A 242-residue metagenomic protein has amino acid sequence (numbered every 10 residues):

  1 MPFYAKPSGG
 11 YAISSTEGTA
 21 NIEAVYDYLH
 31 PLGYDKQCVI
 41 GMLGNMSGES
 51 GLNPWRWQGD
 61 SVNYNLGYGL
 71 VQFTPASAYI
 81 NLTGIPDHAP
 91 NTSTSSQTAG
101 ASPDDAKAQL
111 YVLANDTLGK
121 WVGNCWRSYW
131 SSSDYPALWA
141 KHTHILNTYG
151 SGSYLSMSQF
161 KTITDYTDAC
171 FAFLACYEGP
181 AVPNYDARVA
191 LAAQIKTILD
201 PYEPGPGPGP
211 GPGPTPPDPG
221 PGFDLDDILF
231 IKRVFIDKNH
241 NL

Functional and structural regions predicted by a protein language model:
M1-L43, P183-L242: Extracellular cell-wall/glycan-interacting regions and their flexible linkers
P2-P31, S50-D165: Peptidoglycan-targeting cell-wall enzymes and recognition modules
Q37-N53, L113, A172-L174: Short, functionally critical alpha-helical segments immediately adjacent to catalytic or ligand/cofactor-binding
G41, Y64, T83-I85, A172 (+2 more regions): Generic alpha-helix signal with a bias toward terminal, lower-confidence helices and secondary-structure junctions
L155-P204: Active-site or metal-binding loop neighborhoods of secreted/extracellular toxin and effector enzymes
